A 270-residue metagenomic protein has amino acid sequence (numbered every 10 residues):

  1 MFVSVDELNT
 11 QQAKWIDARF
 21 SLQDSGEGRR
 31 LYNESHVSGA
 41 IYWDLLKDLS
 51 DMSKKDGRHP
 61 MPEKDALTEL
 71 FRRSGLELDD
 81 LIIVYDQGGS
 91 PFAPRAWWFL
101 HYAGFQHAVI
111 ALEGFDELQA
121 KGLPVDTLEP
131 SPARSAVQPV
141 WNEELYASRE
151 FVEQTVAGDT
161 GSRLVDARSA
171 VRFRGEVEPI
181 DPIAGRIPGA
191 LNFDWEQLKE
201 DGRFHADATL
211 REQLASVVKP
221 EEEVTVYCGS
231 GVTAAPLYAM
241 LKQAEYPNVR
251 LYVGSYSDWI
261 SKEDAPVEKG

Functional and structural regions predicted by a protein language model:
M1-G270: Cytosolic catalytic domains that perform sulfur/thiol-centered chemistry
